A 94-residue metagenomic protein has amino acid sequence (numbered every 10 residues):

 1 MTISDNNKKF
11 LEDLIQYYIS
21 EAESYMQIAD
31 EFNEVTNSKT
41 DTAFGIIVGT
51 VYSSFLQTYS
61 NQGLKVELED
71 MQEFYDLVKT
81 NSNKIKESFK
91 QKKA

Functional and structural regions predicted by a protein language model:
M1-F32: Short terminal alpha-helical segments
I3-N6, T36-A43, D70: Non-transmembrane, amphipathic alpha-helical segments
Y17, T50, L77-T80: Charged, amphipathic alpha-helical oligomerization/scaffolding segments
Y17-S24, I28, Q57, K84 (+1 more regions): A structural signal for alpha-helix termini and helix-coil/disorder junctions
Q27-E34, S60-L64: Short, flexible helix-adjacent loops and helix caps
D41-N61: Acidic, low-complexity, intrinsically disordered interaction modules
Y59-A94: Charged low-complexity stretches with an acidic bias
